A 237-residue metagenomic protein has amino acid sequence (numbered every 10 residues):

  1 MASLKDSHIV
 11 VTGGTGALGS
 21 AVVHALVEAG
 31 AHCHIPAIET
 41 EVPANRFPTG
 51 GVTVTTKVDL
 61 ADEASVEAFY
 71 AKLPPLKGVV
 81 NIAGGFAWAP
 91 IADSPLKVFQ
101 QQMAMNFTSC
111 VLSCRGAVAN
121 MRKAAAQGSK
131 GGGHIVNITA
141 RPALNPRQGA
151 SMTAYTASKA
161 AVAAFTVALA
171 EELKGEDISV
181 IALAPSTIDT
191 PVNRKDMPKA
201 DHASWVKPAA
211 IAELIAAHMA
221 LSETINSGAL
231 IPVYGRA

Functional and structural regions predicted by a protein language model:
T15, V23: N-terminal Rossmann NAD(P)H-binding glycine-rich loop of SDR-like oxidoreductase domains
P48-E63: Rossmann-fold cofactor-recognition segment
I82-W88: Conserved NAD(P)H cofactor-binding loop of Rossmann-fold oxidoreductase domains
P90-I91, V98-M103: Substrate-binding pocket helix/loop in short-chain dehydrogenase/reductase
C114-R115, V167: A short, exposed helix-loop element centered on a Lys and neighboring polar residues
S129-A161, T166-G175: Catalytic loop of short-chain dehydrogenase/reductase
G175-I178, A182, T190, K199-A237: C-terminal helical subdomain
